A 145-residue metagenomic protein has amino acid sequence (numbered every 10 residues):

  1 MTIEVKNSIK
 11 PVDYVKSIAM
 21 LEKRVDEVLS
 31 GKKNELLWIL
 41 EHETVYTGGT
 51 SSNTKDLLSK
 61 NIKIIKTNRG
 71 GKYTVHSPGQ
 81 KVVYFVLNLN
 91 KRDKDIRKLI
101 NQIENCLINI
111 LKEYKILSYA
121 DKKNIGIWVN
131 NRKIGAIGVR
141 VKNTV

Functional and structural regions predicted by a protein language model:
M1-V129: N-terminal lobe of the biotin/lipoate ligase/transferase fold
R132-V145: Catalytic cores of processing enzymes, dominated by hydrolases/peptidases, characterized by acidic/His-rich
